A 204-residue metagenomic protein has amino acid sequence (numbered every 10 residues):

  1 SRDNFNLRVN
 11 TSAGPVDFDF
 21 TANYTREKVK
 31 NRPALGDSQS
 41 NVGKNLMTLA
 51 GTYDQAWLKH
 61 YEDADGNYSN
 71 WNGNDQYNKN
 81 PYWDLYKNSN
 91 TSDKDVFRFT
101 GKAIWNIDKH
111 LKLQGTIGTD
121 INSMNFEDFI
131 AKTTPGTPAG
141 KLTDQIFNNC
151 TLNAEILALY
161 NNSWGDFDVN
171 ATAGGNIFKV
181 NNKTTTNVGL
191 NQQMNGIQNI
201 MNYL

Functional and structural regions predicted by a protein language model:
R2-N6: Transmembrane beta-barrel architecture of outer membranes
R8-V96, Q114-L204: Surface-exposed loop/interface segments of Gram-negative outer-membrane beta-barrel transport/assembly proteins
F99: A cytosolic small-molecule/anion-sensing beta-strand core signal
W105-I107: His/Asp/Glu-rich mid-to-C-terminal helical/loop segments that flank catalytic regions of hydrolases
L111: An active-site-proximal structural segment forming one wall of the substrate-binding cleft that immediately precedes
